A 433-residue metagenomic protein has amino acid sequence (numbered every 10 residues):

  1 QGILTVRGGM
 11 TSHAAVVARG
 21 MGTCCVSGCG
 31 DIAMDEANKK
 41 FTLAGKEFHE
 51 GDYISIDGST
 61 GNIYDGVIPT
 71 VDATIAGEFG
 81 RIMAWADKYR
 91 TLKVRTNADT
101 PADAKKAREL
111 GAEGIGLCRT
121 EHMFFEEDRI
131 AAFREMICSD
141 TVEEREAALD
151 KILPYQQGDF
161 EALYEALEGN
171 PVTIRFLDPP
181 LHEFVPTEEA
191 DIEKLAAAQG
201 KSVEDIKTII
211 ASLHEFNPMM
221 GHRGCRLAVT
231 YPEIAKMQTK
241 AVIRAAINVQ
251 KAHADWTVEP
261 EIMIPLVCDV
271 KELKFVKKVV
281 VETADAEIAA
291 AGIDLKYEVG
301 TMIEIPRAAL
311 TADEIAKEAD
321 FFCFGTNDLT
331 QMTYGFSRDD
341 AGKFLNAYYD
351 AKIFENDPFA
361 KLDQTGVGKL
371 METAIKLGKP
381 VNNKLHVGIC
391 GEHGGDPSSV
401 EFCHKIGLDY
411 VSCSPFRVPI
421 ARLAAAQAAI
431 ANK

Functional and structural regions predicted by a protein language model:
Q1-K46: Conformationally flexible catalytic loops at phosphate/diphosphate-handling active centers
I3-T5, S55, I264: Short internal beta-strands
S12, I63, Q331: Short glycine-rich, flexible loops that bind phosphorylated cofactors or substrates
A18, I54, V242: Residue-level signal for inorganic ion chemistry
D31-D65, E144, A148-L149, A360 (+1 more regions): A structural-propensity feature for long, helix-poor, extended segments
T60, I75-R81, W85-K433: Conserved alpha/beta-domain cores
N62-Y64, T70-I75: Short, charged/polar, Gly/Pro-enriched secondary-structure boundary elements
